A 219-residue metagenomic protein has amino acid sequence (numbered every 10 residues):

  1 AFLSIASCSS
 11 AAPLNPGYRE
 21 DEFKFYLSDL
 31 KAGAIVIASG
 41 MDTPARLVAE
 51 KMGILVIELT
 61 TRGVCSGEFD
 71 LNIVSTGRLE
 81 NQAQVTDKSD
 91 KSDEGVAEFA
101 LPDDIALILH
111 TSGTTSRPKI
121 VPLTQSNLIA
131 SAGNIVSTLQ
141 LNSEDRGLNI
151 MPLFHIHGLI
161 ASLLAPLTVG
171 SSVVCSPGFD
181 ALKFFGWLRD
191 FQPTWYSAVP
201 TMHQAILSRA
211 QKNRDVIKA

Functional and structural regions predicted by a protein language model:
A1-F2, A6-V36, L55-E58, K119-P122 (+2 more regions): Short beta-strand->loop structural element characteristic of the AMP-binding/adenylate-forming
A1-I5, A49, L128, S162-L167: Short hydrophobic alpha-helical segments of the AMP-binding
I5, I35, I105, T111-T114 (+4 more regions): Conserved S/T- and glycine-rich ATP-binding loop of Class I adenylate-forming
Y18-K51, V64-F69, V74, S131-L148 (+2 more regions): Conserved ATP-dependent adenylate/AMP-binding module captured primarily in the ANL superfamily
G40, S126, T201-Q204: Alpha-helix/helix-capping structural signal
V56, I73-H110, S116-R117, Q140-R146: Conserved pre-ATP/AMP-binding loop-to-beta segment of ANL
I129-R146, I156-W195, Q204-K212: Conserved AMP-binding/adenylation subdomain of ANL enzymes
N213-A219: Short, conserved loop/helix-junction motifs that constitute active-site signature segments in enzyme catalytic cores
